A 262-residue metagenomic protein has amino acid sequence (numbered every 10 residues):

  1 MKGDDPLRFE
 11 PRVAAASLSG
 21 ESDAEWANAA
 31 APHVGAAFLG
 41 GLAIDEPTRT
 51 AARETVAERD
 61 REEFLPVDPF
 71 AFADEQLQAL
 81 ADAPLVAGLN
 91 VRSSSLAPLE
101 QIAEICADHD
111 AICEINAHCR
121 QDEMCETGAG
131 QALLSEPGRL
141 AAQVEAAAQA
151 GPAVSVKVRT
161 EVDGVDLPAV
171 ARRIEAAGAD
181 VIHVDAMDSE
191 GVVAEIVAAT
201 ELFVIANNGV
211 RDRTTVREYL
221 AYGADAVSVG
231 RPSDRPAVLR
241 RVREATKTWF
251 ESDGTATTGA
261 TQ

Functional and structural regions predicted by a protein language model:
M1-A83, A87: N-terminal capping/small domains of soluble enzymes
M1-P11, A27-A30, E104-I105, A146-A150 (+1 more regions): Haloarchaeal acidic low-complexity proteome signature biased toward cell-envelope/secretome components but also
D23-A31, A97-H109, V162-I174, A199-A206 (+1 more regions): Catalytic cores of alpha/beta
F38-D45, H109-D122, A179-E190, Y222-R243: Glycine-rich phosphate-binding active-site loops on the catalytic face of alpha/beta enzymes
P47-D60, C125-G128, E195-A199, P232-Q262: C-terminal helical cap(s) of enzyme catalytic domains, especially alpha/beta-barrels
T55-G138: Active-site beta->alpha loop and helix N-cap motifs at the rims of alpha/beta catalytic domains
E62-L85, L133-S155, D188-D212, E244-A256: Alpha-helix-loop-beta-strand connector modules within alpha/beta enzyme cores
F64-D68, N90, C113-H118, A132-R139 (+4 more regions): Catalytic beta/alpha-barrel core
